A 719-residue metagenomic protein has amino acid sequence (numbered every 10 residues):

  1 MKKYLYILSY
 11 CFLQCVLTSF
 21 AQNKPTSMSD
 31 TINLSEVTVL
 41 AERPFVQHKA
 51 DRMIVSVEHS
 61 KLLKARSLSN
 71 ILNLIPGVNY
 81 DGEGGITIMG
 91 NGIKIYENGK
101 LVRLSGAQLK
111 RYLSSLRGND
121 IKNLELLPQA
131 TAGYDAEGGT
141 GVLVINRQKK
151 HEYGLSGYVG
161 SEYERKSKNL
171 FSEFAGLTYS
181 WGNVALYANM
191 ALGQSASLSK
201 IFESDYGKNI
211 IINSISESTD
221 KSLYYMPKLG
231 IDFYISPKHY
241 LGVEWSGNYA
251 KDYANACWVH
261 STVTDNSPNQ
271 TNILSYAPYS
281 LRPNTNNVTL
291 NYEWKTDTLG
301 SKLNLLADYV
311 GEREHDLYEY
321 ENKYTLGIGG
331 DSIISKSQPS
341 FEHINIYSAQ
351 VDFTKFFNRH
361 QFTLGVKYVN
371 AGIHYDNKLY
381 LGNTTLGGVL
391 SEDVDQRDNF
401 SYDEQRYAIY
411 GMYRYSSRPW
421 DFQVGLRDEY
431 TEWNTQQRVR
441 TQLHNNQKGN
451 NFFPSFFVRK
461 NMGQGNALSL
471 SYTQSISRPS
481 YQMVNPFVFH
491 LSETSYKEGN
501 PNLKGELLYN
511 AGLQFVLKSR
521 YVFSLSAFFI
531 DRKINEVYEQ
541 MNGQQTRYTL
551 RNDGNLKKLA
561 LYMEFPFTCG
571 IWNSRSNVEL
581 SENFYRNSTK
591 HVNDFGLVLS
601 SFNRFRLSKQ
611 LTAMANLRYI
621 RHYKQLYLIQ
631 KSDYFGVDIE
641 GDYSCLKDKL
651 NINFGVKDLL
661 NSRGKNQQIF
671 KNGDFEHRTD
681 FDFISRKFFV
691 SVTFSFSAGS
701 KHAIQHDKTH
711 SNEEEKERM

Functional and structural regions predicted by a protein language model:
N23-H59, D81-E83, G90-G92, P128-A130: Short, acidic, small-residue-rich periplasmic hinge/interaction motif at the N-terminus of Gram-negative outer-membrane
P25-T26, L68-I71, L109-R111, E137-G160 (+1 more regions): N-terminal periplasmic accessory domains that precede and gate Gram-negative outer-membrane beta-barrel machines
S69-S105: Extracytoplasmic beta-strand/coil segments of soluble accessory domains associated with Gram-negative outer-membrane
L74, V102-P128: Short acidic/polar hinge/loop motifs at secondary-structure boundaries that mediate gating or recognition
I145-V159, K200-S204, N213-S214, Y224-L229 (+8 more regions): Surface-exposed extracellular loop regions of Gram-negative outer-membrane beta-barrel proteins
K168-A196, I210-A256, N284-N286, W294 (+4 more regions): Transmembrane beta-barrel wall of Gram-negative outer-membrane proteins
K228-A250, Y279-Q436, N461-A467, R520-L525 (+2 more regions): Face-selective signature of the C-terminal outer-membrane beta-barrel domain
D398-E404, I476-S524, F529-D531, Y548-L559 (+1 more regions): Outer-membrane beta-barrel signature, preferentially recognizing the C-terminal barrel domain of Gram-negative
